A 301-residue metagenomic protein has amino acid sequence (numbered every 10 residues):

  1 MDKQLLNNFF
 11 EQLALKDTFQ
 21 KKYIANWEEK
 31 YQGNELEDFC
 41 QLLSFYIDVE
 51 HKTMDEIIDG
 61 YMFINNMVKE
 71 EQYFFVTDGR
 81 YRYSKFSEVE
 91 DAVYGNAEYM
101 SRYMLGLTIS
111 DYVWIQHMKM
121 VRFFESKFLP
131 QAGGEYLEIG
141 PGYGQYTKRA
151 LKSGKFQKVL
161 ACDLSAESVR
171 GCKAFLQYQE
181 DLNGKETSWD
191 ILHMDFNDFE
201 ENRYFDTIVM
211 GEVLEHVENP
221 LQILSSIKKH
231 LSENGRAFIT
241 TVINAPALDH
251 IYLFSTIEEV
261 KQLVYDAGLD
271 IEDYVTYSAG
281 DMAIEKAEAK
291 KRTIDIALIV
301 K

Functional and structural regions predicted by a protein language model:
L5-V93: N-terminal auxiliary segments of SAM/dcSAM-dependent transferases
R102, W114-A132: Conserved alpha-helix/loop element of class I SAM-dependent methyltransferases that forms part of the SAM/SAH-binding
G133-G142: Conserved class I S-adenosyl-L-methionine
Y143-K155: Conserved SAM-binding loop of SAM-dependent methyltransferases across substrates and taxa, primarily the Class I
S165-E167: Conserved SAM/SAH-binding beta-strand->alpha-helix loop
N197-I208: A short acidic, Gly/Pro-enriched loop at the edge of an enzyme's catalytic core that lines a small-molecule cofactor
L221-E233: A short glycine-rich, Lys/Arg-flanked "PGG" loop and its adjoining helix->strand segment in the class I
G235-V242: Conserved beta-strand signature within the Rossmann-like core of class I S-adenosyl-L-methionine
